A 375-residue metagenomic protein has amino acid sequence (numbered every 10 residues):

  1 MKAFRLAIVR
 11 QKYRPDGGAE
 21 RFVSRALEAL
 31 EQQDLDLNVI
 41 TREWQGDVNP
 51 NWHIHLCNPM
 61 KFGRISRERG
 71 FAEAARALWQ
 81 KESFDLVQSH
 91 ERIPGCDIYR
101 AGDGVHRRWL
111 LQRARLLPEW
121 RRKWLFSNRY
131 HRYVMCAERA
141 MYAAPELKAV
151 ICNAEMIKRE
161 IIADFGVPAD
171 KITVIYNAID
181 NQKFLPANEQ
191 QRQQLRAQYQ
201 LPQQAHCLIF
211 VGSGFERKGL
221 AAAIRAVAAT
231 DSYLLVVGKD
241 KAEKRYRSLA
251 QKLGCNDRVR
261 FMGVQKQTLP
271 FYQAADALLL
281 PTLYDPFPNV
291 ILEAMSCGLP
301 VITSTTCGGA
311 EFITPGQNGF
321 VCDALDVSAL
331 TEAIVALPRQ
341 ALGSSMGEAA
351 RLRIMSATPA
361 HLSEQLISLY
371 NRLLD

Functional and structural regions predicted by a protein language model:
E20-R25, H206-A229, K241-K244: A conserved mid-protein helix/loop that constitutes part of the nucleotide-sugar donor-binding site
S127-V150: Membrane-proximal helix-turn-helix segments that form the acceptor-binding/catalytic region of lipid-linked
M156, A178: Carbohydrate-associated surface elements
I162-A163, I179-A197, A205: Acidic anion/phosphate-binding donor-loop and adjacent secondary structure in glycosyltransferase catalytic cores
Q194-A197, L342-S356, S368: A short, well-ordered alpha-helix in the C-terminal region of glycosyltransferases
V264, L283: Aromatic "clamp/platform" in nucleotide-sugar-dependent glycosyltransferases that forms part of the donor/acceptor
P300-T303, I313: Short hydrophobic beta-strand element within catalytic cores of glycosyltransferases and related nucleotide-activated
P315-G316, F320-V327, A336-A341: Conserved acidic donor-binding segment of nucleotide-sugar-dependent glycosyltransferases
